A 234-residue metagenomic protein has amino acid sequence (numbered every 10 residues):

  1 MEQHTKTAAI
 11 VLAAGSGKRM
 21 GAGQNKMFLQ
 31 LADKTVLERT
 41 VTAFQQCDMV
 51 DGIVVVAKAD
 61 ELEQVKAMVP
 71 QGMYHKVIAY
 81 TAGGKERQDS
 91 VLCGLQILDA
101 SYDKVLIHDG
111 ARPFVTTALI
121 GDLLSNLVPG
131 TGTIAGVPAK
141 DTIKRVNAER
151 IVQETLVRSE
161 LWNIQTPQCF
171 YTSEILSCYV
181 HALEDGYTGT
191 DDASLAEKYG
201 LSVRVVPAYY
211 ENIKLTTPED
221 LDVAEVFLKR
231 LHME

Functional and structural regions predicted by a protein language model:
E2-L62: N-terminal glycine-rich phosphate-binding loop and ensuing alpha1 helix
E2-T5, W162-E234: Conserved alpha/beta core of the MobA/IspD/sugar-nucleotide pyrophosphorylase nucleotidyltransferase superfamily
V11, L37, G94, H108-D109 (+3 more regions): Residue-level signal for inorganic ion chemistry
Q30, F114, T155, C169 (+1 more regions): Short aromatic/basic micro-patch
C47-M49, P70-V77, A100-S101: Short helix-capping segments at alpha-helix termini
E63-M68: Acidic helix N-cap motif at the loop->helix transition within catalytic regions of sugar-transfer enzymes
A79, K85-V146, Q165: Conserved beta-loop-beta/alpha segment of the NTase-like Rossmann-fold superfamily that binds/positions NTPs
K144-Q168: Short, flexible, basic/aromatic active-site loop/helix in glycosyltransferases
